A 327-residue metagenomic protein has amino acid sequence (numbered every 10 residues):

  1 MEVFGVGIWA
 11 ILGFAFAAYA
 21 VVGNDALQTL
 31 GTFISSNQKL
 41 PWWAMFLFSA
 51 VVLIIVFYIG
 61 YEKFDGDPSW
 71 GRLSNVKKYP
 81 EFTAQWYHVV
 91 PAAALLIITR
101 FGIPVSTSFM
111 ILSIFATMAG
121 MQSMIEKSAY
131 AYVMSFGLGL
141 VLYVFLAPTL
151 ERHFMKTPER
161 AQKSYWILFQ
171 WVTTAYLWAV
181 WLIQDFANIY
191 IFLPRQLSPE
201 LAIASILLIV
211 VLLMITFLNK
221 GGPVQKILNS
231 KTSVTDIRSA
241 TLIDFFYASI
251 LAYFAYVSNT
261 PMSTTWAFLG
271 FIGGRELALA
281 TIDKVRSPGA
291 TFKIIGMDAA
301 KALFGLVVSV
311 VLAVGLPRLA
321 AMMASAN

Functional and structural regions predicted by a protein language model:
M1-N327: Multi-pass alpha-helical transmembrane bundle typical of ion/small-solute transporters and intramembrane aspartyl
